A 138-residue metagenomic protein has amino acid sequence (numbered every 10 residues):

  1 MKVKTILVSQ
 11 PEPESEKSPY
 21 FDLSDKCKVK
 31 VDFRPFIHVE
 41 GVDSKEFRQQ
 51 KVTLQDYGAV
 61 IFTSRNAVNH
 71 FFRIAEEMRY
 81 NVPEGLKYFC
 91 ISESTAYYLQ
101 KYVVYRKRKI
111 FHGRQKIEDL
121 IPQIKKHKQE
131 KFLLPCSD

Functional and structural regions predicted by a protein language model:
M1-D138: Conserved beta-alpha
